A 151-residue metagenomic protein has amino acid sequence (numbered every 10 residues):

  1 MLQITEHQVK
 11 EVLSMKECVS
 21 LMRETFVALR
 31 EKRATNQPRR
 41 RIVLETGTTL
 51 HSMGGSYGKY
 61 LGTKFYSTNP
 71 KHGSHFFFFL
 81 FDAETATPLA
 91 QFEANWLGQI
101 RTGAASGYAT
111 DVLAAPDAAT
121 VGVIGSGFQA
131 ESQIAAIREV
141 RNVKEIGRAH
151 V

Functional and structural regions predicted by a protein language model:
M1-Q99, G107, D117: N-terminal ligand-binding/catalytic initiation module
R33, S126-F128: Gly/Ser/Thr-rich helix-start
R101-V121, F128-V140: Short internal alpha-helix immediately C-terminal to a glycine-rich phosphate-binding loop in Rossmann-like
K144-G147: Short beta-strand element of Class I
A149-V151: Conserved small/polar residues in nucleotide/adenosyl-binding loops
